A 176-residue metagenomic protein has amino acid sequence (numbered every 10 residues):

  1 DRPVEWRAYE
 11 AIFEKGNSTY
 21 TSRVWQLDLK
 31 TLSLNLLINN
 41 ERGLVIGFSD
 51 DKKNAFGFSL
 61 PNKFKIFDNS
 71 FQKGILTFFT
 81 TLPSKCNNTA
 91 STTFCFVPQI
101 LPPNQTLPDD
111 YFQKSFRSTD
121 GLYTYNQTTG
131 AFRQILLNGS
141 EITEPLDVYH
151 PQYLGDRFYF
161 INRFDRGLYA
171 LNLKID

Functional and structural regions predicted by a protein language model:
D1-I12, I46-F56, N62, K85-T93 (+2 more regions): Blade-terminus and WD-like Trp-Asp/Gly-His loop motifs, strongest in beta-propeller folds
D1-N40: Solenoidal tandem-repeat scaffolds enriched in leucines and small polar residues
A8, V97-R117: Short, conserved, GDST-rich strand-edge loop motifs in beta-rich repeat architectures
G16-T21, G57-N62, Q113-T119, R163-F164: Short, solvent-exposed loop/turn segments at conserved positions within beta-propeller repeat blades
W25-L29, K65-S70, Q113-G130: Beta-propeller blade signature
L32-N35, Q72-G74, G130-Q134, L168 (+1 more regions): Predominantly a core beta-strand signature of beta-propeller blades across repeat-based propeller domains
I38-L44, G74-K85, T129-Y153: Conserved blade-ending motifs and adjacent loop-strand segments that build the rim/top face of beta-propeller domains
P145-D176: Blade-level signature of beta-propeller repeat domains, shared across WD40, Kelch, NHL, RCC1 and BNR/Asp-box propellers
